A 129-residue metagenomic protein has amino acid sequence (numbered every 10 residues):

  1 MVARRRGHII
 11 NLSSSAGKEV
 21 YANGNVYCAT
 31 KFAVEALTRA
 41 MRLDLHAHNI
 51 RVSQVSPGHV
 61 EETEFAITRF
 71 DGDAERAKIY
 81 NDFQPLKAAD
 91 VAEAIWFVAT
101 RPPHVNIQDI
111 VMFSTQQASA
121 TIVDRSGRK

Functional and structural regions predicted by a protein language model:
S14: Residue(s) in the substrate-gating loop at a strand-loop-helix junction that position the organic substrate next
G17-E19: Conserved catalytic-site region of short-chain dehydrogenase/reductase
Y21-N25: Active-site loop immediately N-terminal to the catalytic Tyr-X3-Lys motif of short-chain dehydrogenase/reductase
T30: Active-site helix of classical SDR
L43-H46: Alpha-helical segment proximal to the catalytic Tyr-Lys
R51-E61: Conserved SDR Rossmann-fold cofactor-binding beta-strand/turn motif
Q54-V55, A74-A120: C-terminal helical subdomain
H59-R69: Short beta-loop-alpha junction of Rossmann-like oxidoreductase domains
